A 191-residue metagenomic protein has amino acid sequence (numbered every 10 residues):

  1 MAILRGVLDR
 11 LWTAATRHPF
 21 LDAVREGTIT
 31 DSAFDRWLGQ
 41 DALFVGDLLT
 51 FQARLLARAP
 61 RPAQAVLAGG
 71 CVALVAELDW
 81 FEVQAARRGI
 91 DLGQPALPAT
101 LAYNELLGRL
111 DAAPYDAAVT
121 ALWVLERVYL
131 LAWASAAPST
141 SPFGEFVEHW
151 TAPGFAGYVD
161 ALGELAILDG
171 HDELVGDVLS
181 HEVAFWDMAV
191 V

Functional and structural regions predicted by a protein language model:
M1-L21, A152-A161: Acidic, low-complexity proline/glycine-rich segments
D9-A15, V24, T28-R58, T120-L130 (+1 more regions): Alpha-helical bundle segments that constitute or directly flank the non-heme di-iron/ferroxidase center
T16-R17, F44-F51, E77-W80, A99-Y103 (+5 more regions): Amphipathic, well-ordered alpha-helical segments in soluble domains
L21-E26, L107-G108, E164-I167: Short, charged/polar, low-complexity loop and linker segments that flank or interrupt alpha-helical bundles
G39, P62-F155: Active-site-proximal alpha-helical scaffolds that flank and shape metal-associated catalytic sites
L56-Q64, D169-D172: Structural helix-adjacent loops and short alpha-helical linkers that scaffold large soluble proteins
A156-G176: Long amphipathic all-alpha helical oligomerization modules
H171-V191: Acidic, carboxylate-rich catalytic segments that either coordinate divalent cations
